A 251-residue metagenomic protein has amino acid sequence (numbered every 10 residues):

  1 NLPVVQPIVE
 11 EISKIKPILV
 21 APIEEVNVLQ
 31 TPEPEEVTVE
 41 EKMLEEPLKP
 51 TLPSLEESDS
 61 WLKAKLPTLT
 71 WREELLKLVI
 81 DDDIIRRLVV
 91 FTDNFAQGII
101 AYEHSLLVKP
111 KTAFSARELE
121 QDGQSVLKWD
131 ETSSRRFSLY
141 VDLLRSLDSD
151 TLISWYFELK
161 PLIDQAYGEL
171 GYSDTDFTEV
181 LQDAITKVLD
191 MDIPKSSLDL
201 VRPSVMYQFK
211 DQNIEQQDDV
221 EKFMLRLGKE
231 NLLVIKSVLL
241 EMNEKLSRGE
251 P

Functional and structural regions predicted by a protein language model:
V4-D122: N-terminal Sec/ER secretory leader and immediately downstream segment of secreted/extracellular precursors
L52-E56, E120-T132, V201-F209: Acidic, low-complexity proline/glycine-rich segments
W61-L75, S134-S146, E215-E221: Acidic/histidine-rich, surface-exposed loop or edge segments in extracytoplasmic proteins
D82-I85, V89-T92, F137, V141 (+6 more regions): Extracytoplasmic/secreted envelope proteins and their assembly/folding machinery, especially bacterial periplasmic
I99-L107, T151-Y156, Y167-L181, S196-R202 (+1 more regions): Surface-exposed patches in mature extracellular/periplasmic domains of secreted proteins
A116-E179: Mid-length scaffold segments of soluble, non-membrane domains
S196-P251: A cross-kingdom marker for long, charged
